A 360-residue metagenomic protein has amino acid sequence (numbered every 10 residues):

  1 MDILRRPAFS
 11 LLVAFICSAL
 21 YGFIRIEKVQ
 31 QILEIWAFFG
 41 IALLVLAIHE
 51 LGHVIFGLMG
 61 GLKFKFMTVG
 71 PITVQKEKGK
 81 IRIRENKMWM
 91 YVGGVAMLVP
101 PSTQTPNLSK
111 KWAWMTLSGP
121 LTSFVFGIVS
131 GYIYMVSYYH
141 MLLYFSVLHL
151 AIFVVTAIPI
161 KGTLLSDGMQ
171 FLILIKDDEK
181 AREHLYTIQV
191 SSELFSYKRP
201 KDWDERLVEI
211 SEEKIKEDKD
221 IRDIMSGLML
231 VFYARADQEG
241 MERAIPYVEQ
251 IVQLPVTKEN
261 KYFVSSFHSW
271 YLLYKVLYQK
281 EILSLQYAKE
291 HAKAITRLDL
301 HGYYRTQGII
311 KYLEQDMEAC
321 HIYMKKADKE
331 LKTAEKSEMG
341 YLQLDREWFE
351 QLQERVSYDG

Functional and structural regions predicted by a protein language model:
M1-F38, G79, K87: Topogenic membrane-insertion module of multi-pass membrane proteins
W36-S102: Small-residue-rich helix-interface/hinge motifs
L51-F66, A157-I158, G162, L277 (+1 more regions): Catalytic Zn2+-binding segment of zinc metalloproteases
M59, V99-T105, G162-L230, I309 (+1 more regions): Polar-ligand-bearing catalytic/cofactor-coordination segments of membrane-embedded or membrane-tethered inner-membrane
P100-F195: Hydrophobic transmembrane alpha-helical segments that form the core helix bundle of multi-pass membrane enzymes
H184-F195, K219-R235, K258-Y278, D299-I309: Amphipathic alpha-helical repeat scaffolds of TPR domains
D202-I215, E239-P255, Q279-I295, D316-E330 (+1 more regions): Alpha-helical repeat scaffolds
Y262-L272, Y304-L313, K336-G360: TPR/TPR-like alpha-solenoid helical repeat scaffolds
